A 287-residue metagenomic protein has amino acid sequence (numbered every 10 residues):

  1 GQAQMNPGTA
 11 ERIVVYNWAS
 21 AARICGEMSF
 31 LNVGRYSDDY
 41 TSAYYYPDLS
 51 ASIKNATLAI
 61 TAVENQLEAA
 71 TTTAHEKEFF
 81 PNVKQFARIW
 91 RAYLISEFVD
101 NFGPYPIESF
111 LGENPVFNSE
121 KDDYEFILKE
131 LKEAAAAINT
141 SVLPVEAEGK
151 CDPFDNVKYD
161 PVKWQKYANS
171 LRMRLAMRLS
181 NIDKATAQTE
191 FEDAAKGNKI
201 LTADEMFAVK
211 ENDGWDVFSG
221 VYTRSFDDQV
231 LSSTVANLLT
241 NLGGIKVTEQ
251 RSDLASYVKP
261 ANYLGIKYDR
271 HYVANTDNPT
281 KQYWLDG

Functional and structural regions predicted by a protein language model:
G1-G26, F30-G34, A43: Acidic, glycine-rich segments characteristic of secretory precursors and extracytoplasmic regions
C25-G287: Structured, solvent-exposed acidic/aromatic patches
